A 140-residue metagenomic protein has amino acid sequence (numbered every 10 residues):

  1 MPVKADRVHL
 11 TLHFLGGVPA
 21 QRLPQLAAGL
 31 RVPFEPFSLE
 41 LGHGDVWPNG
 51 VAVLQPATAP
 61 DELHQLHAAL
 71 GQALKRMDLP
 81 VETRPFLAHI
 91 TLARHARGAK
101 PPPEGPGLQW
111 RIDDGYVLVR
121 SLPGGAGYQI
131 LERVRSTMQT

Functional and structural regions predicted by a protein language model:
M1-T140: Histidine-dependent nucleotide/RNA phosphoesterase domain, centered on the 2H-phosphoesterase fold with its duplicated
